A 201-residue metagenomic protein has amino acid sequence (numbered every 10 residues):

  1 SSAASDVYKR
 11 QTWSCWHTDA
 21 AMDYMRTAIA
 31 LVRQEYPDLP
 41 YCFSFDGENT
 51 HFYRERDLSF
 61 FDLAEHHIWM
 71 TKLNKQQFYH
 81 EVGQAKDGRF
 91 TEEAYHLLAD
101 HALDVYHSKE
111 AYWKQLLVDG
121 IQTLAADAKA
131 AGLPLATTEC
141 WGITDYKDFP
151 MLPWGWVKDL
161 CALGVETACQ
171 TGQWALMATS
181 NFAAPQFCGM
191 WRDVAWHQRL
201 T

Functional and structural regions predicted by a protein language model:
S1-Y8: Short, small-residue-biased leader/transition segments that mark boundaries at the very start of proteins
S2, S44-F45, H197-R199: Short, surface-exposed recognition loops or helix-turn segments adjacent to catalytic cores
S2, Y41, A64, L176-M177: Hydrophobic residues within beta-strands of alpha/beta enzymes
D6, H67, T179: Conserved residues at the C-terminal ends of beta-strands
Y8-Q11, L200: Extended hydrophobic/Leu-rich segments
R10-A136, C140-V165: Extracellular glycoside hydrolase catalytic/binding regions
K147-T201: Aromatic-rich peripheral "rim/lid" segments of glycoside hydrolase catalytic domains that contact and position glycan
